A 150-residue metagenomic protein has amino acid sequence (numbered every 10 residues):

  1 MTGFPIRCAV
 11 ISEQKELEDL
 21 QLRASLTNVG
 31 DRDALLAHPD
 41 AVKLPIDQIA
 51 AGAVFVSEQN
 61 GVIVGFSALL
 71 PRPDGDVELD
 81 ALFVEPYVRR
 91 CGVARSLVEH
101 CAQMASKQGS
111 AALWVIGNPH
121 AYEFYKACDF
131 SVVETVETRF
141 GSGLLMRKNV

Functional and structural regions predicted by a protein language model:
P5-D19: A short beta-loop-alpha structural element at the N-terminal edge of CoA-dependent acyl/N-acetyltransferase catalytic
E18-L44: Conserved GNAT-fold acetyl-CoA-binding loop/helix
P45-V56, E78: A short helix-loop-beta-strand connector motif used in the catalytic cores of GNAT acetyltransferases and, in some
V56, V62-L70, E78-F83: Conserved beta-strand in the GNAT
P71-L82, R89, R139-S142: A conserved beta-turn-beta hairpin within the catalytic core of GNAT-like acetyltransferases that forms part
V84, R90-Q103, A127: Conserved acetyl-CoA-binding loop-helix of GNAT-fold acetyltransferases
A105-N118: Conserved GNAT acetyl-CoA-binding A-motif
K126-V136: Conserved acetyl-CoA-binding loop of GNAT-fold acetyltransferases
